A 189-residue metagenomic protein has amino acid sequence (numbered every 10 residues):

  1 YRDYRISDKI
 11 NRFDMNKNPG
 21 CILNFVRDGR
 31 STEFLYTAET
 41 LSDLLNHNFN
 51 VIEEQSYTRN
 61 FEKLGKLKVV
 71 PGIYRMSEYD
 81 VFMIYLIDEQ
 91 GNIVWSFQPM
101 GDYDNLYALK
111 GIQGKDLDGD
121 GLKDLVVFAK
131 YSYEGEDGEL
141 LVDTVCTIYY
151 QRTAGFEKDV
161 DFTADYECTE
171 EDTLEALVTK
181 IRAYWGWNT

Functional and structural regions predicted by a protein language model:
Y1-L117, L122-T189: Beta-propeller-forming repeat regions
